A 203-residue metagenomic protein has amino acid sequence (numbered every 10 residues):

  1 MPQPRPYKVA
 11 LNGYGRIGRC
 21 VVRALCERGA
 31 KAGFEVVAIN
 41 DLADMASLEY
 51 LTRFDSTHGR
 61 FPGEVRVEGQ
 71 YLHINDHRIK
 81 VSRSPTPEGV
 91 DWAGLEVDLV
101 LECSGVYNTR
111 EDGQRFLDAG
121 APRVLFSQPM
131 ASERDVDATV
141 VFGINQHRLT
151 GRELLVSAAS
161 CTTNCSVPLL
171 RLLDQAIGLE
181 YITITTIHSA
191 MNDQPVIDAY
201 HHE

Functional and structural regions predicted by a protein language model:
P2-V196, Y200-E203: N-terminal Rossmann-like NAD(P) cofactor-binding subdomain of oxidoreductases, focused on the glycine-rich
